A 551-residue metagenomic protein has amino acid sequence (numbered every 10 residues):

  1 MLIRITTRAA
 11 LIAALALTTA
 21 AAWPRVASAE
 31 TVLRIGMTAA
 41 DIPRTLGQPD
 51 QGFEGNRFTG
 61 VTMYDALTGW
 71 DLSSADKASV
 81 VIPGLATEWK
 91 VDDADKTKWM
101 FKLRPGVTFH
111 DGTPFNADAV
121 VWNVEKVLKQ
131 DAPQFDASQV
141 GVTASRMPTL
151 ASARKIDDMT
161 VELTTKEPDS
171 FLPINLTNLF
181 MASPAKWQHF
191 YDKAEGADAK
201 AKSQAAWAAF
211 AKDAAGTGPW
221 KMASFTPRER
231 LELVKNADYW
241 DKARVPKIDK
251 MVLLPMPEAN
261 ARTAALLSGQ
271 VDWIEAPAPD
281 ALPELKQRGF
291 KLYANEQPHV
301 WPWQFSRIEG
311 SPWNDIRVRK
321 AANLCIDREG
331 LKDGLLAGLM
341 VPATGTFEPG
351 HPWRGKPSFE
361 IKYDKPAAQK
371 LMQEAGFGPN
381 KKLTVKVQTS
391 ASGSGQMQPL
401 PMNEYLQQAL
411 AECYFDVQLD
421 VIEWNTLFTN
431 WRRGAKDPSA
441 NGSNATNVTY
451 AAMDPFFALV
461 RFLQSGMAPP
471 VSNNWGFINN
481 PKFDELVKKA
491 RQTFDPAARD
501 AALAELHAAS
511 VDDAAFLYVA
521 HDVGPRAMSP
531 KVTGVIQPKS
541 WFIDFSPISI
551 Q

Functional and structural regions predicted by a protein language model:
R25, K102, V140-D198: Surface-exposed binding/hinge segments that line and control ligand-binding clefts or catalytic entry sites
G36-A94, A215: N-terminal lobe/hinge region of extracytoplasmic solute-binding protein
Q48-P49, H299, G345, T426-R491 (+2 more regions): Acidic-aromatic pocket-rim loops
D71-D76, F180-P246, P366, K370: Gly/Pro-rich hinge or "lid" segments in bacterial periplasmic/extracellular proteins
R104, A208, D238-E284, D416: Ligand-site clamp/hinge motif
K221, E232-A237, K286, N314-C413 (+3 more regions): Append "and occasionally in soluble cytosolic enzymes with long acidic Gly/Pro-rich linkers
T226-E229, A259, P279, P352 (+5 more regions): Ligand/substrate-recognition segments at binding pockets and active sites
K320, K332, E412-T429, A458-S529 (+1 more regions): Extracytoplasmic/peripheral linker and loop segments enriched in polar/acidic and small residues with frequent Thr/Pro
